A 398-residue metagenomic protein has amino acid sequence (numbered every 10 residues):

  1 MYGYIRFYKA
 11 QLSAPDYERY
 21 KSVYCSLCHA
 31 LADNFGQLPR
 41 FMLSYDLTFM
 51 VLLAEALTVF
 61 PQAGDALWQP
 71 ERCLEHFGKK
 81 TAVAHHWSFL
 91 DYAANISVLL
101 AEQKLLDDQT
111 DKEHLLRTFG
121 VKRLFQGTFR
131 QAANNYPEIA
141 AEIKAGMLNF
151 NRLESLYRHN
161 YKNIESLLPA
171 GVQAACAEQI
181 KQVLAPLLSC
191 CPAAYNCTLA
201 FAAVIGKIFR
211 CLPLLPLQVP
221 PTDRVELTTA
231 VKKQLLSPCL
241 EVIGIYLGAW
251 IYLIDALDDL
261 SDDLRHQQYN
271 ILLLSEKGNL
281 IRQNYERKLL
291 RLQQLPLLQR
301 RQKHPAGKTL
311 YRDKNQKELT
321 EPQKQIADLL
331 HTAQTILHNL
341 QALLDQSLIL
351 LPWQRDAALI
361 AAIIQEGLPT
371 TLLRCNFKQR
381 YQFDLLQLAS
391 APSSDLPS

Functional and structural regions predicted by a protein language model:
M1-A203, K207, C211-V242, A249 (+5 more regions): Acidic catalytic motifs of isoprenoid enzymes
